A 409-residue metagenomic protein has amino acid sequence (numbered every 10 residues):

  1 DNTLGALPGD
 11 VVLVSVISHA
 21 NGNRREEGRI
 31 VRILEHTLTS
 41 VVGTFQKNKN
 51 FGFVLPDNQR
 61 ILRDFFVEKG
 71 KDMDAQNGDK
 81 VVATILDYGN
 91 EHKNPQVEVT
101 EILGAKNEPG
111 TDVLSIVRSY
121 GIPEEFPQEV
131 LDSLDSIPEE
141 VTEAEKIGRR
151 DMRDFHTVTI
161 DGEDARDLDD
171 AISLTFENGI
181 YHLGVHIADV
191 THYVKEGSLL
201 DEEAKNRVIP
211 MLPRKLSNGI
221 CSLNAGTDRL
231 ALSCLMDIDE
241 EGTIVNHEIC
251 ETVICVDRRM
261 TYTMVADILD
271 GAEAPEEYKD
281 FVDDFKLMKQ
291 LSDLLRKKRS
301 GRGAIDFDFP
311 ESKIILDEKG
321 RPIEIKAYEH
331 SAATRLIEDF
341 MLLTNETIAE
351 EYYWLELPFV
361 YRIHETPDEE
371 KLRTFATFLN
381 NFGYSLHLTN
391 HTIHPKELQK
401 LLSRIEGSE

Functional and structural regions predicted by a protein language model:
N2-G5, V16-G22, I85-E91: Short, charged beta-turn/beta-strand-edge "cap" motif at the junction between a beta-strand and an adjacent loop
V12-T37, T100-I102: Short, structured interface segments
R32, H36, S40-E409: Conserved, carboxylate-rich catalytic/transport cores that coordinate ions
